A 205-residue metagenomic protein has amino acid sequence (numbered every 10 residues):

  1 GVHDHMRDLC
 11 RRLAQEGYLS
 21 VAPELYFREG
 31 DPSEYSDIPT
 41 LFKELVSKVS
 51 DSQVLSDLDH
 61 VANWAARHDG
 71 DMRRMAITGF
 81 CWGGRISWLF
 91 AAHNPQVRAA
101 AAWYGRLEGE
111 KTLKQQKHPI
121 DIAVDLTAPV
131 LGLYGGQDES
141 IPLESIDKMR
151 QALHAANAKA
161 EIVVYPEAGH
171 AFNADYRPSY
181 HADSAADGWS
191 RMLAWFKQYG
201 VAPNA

Functional and structural regions predicted by a protein language model:
G1-A205: N-terminal cap/leader regions of alpha/beta-hydrolase-fold enzymes, predominantly small-molecule hydrolases
